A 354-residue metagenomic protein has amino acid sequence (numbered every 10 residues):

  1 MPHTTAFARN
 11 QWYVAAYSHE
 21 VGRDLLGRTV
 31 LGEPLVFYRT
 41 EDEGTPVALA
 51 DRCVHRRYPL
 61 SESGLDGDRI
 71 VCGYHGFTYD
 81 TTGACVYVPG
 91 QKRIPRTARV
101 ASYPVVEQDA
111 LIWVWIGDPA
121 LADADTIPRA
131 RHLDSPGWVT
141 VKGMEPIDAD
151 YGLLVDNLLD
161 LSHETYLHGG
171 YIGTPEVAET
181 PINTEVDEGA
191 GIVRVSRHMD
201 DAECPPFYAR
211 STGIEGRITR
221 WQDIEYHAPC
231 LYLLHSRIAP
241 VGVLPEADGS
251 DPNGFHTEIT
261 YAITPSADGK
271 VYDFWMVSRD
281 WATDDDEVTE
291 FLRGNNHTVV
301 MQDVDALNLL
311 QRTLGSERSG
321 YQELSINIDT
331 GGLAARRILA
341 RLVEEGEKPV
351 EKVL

Functional and structural regions predicted by a protein language model:
M1-A6, V350-L354: Basic/polar N-terminal segments that are highly enriched at the extreme N-terminus, encompassing both cleavable
M1-T4, W12-A16, R39, R52 (+8 more regions): Generic detector of short, locally flexible boundary/turn motifs and exposed helical patches
P2-F7, V14-V139: Rieske [2Fe-2S] iron-sulfur-binding domain
Q11, I112-V114, R220, F274: Residues in intrinsically disordered, low-complexity segments of regulatory proteins
T45, A124-L354: C-terminal catalytic domain of Rieske-type non-heme iron oxygenases
